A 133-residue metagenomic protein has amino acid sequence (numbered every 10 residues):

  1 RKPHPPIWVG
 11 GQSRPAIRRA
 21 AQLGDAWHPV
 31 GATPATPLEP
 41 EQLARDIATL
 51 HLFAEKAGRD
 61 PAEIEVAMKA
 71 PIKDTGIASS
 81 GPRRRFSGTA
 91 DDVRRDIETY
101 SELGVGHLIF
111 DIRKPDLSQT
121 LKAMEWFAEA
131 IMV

Functional and structural regions predicted by a protein language model:
R1-V133: Active-site-adjacent structural elements that line small-molecule/cofactor binding pockets in enzymes
